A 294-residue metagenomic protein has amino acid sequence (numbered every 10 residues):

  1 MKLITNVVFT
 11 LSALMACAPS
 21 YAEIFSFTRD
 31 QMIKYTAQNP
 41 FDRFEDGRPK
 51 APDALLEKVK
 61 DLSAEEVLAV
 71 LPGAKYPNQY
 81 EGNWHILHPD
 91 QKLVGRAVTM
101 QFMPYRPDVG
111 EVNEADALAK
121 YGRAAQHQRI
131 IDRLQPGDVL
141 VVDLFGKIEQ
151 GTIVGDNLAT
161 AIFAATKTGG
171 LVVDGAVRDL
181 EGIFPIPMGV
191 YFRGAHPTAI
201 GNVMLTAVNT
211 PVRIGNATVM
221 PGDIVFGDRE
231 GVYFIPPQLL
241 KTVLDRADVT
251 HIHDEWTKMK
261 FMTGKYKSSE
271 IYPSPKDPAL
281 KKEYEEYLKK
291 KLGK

Functional and structural regions predicted by a protein language model:
M1-K2: N-terminal secretory signal peptides that target proteins for export/translocation
N6-A16: Bacterial N-terminal signal peptides
A18-A22: Sec/Tat signal peptide C-region and signal peptidase I cleavage site
E23-E65: N-terminal pre-domain segments of enzymes
G47, I162, D223-V225: Buried hydrophobic positions in well-ordered alpha/beta secondary-structure cores of metabolic enzymes
V59-E66, V70-P221, F234-K267, Y272-K294: Feature captures the catalytic cores and cofactor-binding loops of soluble hydro-lyases/lyases that act on carboxylate
